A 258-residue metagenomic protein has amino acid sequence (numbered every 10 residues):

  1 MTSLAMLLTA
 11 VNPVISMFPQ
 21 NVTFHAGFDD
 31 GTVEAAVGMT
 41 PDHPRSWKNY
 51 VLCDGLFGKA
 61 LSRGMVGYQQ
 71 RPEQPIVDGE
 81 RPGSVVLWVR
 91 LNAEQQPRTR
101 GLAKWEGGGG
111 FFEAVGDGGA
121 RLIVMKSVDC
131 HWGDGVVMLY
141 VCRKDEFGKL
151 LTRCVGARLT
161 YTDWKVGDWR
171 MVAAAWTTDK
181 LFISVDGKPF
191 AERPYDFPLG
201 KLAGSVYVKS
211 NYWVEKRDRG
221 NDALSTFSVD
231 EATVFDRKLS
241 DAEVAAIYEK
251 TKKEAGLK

Functional and structural regions predicted by a protein language model:
S3-P13: Short, strongly hydrophobic alpha-helical membrane anchors
M17-H43, V51, M65-F147, V166 (+2 more regions): Extracellular glycan-recognition modules
P72-P75, L159-D163, D196: Beta-strand-rich interaction surfaces with strong enrichment in secreted/lumenal proteins
L139-M171: Short, aromatic/His-centered strand-loop micro-motif at the edge of beta-sheets
D168-F182: Localized edge beta-strand/strand-to-loop motifs within extracellular or lumenal beta-rich domains
S184-F190: Short strand-turn-strand beta-turns centered on an Asx-Gly dipeptide
R193-S228: Flexible glycan-contacting loops in extracellular carbohydrate-active proteins
